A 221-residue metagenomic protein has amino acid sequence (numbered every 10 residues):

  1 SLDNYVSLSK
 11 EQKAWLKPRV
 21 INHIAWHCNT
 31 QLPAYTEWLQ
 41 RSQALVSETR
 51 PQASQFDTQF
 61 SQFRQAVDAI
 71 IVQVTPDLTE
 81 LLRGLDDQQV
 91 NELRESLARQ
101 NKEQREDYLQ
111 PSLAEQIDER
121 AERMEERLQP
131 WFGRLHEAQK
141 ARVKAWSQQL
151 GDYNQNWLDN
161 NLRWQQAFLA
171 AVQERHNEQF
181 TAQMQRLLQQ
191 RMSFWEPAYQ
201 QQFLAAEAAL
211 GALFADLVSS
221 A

Functional and structural regions predicted by a protein language model:
S1, D68-T75, I117-M124, L162 (+1 more regions): Short acidic alpha-helix initiation/capping motifs at coil-to-helix transition points, especially at protein N-termini
S1, V218-A221: Short, intrinsically disordered, charge-balanced linker/junction segments flanking boundaries in proteins
S1-G84, Q88, E92, S96: N-terminal Sec/ER secretory leader and immediately downstream segment of secreted/extracellular precursors
V20, F63, V74, S147 (+2 more regions): Short amphipathic alpha-helical coiled-coil/interface segments
A25-N29, F60-A66, Y108-I117, D152-N154 (+1 more regions): A ubiquitous short alpha-helical element
A44-S61, D68, V172-S193, Q200: Alpha-helical transmembrane segments and their immediate juxtamembrane flanks in integral membrane proteins
P76-E196: Extended amphipathic alpha-helical interaction segments
Q201-S219: C-terminal soluble interaction/assembly domains
